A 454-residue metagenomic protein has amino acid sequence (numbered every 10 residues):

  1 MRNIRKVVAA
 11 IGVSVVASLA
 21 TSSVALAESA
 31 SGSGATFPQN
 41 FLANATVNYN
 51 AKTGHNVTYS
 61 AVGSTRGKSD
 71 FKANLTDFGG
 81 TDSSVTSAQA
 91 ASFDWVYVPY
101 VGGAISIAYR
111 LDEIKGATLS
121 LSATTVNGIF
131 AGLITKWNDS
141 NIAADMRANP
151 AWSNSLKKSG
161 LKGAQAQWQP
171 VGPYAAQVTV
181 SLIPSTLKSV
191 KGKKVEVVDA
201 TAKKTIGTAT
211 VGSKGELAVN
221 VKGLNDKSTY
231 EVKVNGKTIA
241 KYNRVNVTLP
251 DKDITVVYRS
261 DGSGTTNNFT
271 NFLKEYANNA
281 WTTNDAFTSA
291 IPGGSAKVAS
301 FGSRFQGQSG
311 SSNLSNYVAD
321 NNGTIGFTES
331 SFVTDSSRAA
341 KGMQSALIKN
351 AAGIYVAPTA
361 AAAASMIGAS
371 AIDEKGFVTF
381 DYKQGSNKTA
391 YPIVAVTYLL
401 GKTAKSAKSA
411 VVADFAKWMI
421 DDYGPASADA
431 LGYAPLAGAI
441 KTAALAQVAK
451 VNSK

Functional and structural regions predicted by a protein language model:
M1-A10: Bacterial Sec-dependent N-terminal signal peptides
A17-L26: C-terminal segment of classical bacterial N-terminal signal peptides
L26-Y174, K191-E196, K204, N235-K454: Flexible loop/hinge segments at secondary-structure junctions
Y174-V180: Structural beta-strand segments of beta-rich domains
S181-V190, A200: Structural motif
L187-K188, V221-K227: Surface-exposed, short loops/turns at beta-strand junctions within beta-sandwich domains
G207, G215-V219: Short strand-edge motifs at loop-to-beta-strand transitions and within beta-strands of extracellular beta-rich domains
D226-G236: Short, aromatic- and glycine-rich surface loops/edge beta-strands on solvent-exposed regions
